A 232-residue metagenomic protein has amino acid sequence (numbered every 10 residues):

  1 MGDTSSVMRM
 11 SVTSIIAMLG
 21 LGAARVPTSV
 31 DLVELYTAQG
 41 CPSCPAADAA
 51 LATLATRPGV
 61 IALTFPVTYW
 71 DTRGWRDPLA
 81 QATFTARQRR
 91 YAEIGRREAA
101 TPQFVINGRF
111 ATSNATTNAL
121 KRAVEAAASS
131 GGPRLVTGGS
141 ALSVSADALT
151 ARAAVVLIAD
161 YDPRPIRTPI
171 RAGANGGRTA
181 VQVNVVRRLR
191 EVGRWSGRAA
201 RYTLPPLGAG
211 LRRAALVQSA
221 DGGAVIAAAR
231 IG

Functional and structural regions predicted by a protein language model:
D3, M10-T28: Bacterial Sec-dependent signal peptides at the C-terminal "C-region" and cleavage site
A17, T64-F65, T137: A generic structural motif
R25-F65: Local sequence-structure signature of Cys/Sec-based thiol-disulfide redox active-site neighborhoods
A38-P42, V67-T72, F110-S113: Solvent-exposed loop/turn segments at secondary-structure junctions within structured extracellular/periplasmic domains
P45-D48, G74, T116-T117: Short, solvent-exposed loop/turn and secondary-structure capping segments
A49, I61-L63, T68-R73, L79-A86: Extended polysaccharide-engagement surfaces of secreted carbohydrate-active enzymes
R76-R97, T101, R109-G232: Short, conserved sequence motifs used for protein processing/export or organelle targeting and for catalysis
F104: Ligand-binding face of N-terminal immunoglobulin V-set domains in extracellular IgSF glycoproteins
